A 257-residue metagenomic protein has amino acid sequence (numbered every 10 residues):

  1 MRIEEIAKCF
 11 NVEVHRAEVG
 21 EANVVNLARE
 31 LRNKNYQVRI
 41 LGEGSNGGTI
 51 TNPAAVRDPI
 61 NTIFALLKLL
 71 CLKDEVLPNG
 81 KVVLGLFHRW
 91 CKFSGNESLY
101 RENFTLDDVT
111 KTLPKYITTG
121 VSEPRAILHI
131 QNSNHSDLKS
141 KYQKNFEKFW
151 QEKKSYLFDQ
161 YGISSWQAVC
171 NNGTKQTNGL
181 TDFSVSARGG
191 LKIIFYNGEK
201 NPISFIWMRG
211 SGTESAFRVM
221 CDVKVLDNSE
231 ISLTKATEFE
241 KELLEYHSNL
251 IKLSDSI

Functional and structural regions predicted by a protein language model:
M1-D222, L226-I257: Phosphate-binding and adjacent anionic-ligand microenvironments
